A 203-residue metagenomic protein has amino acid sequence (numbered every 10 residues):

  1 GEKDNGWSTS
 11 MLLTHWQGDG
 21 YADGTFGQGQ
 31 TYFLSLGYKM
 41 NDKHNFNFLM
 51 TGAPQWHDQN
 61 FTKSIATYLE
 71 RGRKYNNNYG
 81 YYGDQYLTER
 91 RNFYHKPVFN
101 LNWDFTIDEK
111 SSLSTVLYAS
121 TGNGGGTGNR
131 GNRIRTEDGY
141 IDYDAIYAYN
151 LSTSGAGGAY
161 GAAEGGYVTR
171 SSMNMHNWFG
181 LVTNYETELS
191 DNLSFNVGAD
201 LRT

Functional and structural regions predicted by a protein language model:
G1-Q17, A22-D58, L101-D108: Transmembrane beta-barrel wall of Gram-negative outer-membrane proteins
W7-T9, L13, G37-N41, A66 (+3 more regions): Short, surface-exposed, polar/charged, turn-prone segments marking secondary-structure boundaries
S8-Q17, E70-D84, S154-G166: Flexible, solvent-exposed coil segments and beta strand-coil junctions, predominantly the extracellular/periplasmic
L13, G27, F33, D84-T88 (+3 more regions): Short, well-ordered helical secondary-structure segments
G18, A22-D23, K39, K43-P97 (+2 more regions): Flexible loop and strand-edge segments within Gram-negative outer membrane beta-barrel domains
G27-Y32, T62-K74, R130-Y140, T203: Flexible, surface-exposed loop regions and adjacent strand-edge segments of Gram-negative outer-membrane beta-barrel
Y94-T203: Face-selective signature of the C-terminal outer-membrane beta-barrel domain
